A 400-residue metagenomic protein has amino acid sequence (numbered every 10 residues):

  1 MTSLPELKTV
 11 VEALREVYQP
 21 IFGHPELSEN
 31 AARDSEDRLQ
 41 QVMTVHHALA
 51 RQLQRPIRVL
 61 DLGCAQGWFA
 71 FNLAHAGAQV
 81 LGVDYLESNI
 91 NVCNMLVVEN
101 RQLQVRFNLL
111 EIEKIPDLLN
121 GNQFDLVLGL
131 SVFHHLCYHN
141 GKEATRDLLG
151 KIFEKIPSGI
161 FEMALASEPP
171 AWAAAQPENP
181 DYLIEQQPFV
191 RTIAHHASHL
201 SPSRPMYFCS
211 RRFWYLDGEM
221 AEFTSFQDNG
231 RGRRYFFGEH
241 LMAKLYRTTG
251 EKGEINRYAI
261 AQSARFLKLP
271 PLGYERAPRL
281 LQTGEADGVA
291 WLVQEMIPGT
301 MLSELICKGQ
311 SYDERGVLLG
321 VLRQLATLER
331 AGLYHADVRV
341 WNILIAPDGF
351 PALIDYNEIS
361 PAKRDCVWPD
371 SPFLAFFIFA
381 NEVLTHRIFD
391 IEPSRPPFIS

Functional and structural regions predicted by a protein language model:
Q79-D84: Conserved SAM-binding motif I beta-strand of class I
F153-A166: Conserved beta-strand signature within the Rossmann-like core of class I S-adenosyl-L-methionine
L216-G238: ATP-binding glycine-rich phosphate-binding loop
R231-S263: ATP-binding glycine-rich loop module of kinase domains
R279-Y312: Conserved structural core of kinase catalytic domains
R330-V340: Catalytic-loop of the protein kinase fold
N342-I354: Conserved protein kinase catalytic/activation segment
A352-S400: C-lobe/activation-segment region of protein kinase-like
